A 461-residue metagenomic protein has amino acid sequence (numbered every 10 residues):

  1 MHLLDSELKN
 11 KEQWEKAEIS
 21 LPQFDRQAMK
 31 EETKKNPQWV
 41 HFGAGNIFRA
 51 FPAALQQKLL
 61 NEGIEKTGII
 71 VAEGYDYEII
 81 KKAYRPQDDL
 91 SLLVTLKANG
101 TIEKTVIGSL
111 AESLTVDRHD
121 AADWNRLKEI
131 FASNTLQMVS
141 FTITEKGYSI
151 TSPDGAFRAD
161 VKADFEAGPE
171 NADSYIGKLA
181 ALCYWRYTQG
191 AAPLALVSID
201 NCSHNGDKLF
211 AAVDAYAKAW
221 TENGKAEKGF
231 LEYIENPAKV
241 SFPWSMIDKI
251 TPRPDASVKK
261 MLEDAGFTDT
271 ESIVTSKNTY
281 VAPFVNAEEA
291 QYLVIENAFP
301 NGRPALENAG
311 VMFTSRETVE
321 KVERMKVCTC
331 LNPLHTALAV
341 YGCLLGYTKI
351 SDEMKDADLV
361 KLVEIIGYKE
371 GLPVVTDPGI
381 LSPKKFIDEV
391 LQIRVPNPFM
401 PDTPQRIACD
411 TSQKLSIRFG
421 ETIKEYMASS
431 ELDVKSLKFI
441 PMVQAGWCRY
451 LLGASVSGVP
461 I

Functional and structural regions predicted by a protein language model:
M1-F42, N46-I461: Substrate/ligand-engaging "lid" and interaction regions
